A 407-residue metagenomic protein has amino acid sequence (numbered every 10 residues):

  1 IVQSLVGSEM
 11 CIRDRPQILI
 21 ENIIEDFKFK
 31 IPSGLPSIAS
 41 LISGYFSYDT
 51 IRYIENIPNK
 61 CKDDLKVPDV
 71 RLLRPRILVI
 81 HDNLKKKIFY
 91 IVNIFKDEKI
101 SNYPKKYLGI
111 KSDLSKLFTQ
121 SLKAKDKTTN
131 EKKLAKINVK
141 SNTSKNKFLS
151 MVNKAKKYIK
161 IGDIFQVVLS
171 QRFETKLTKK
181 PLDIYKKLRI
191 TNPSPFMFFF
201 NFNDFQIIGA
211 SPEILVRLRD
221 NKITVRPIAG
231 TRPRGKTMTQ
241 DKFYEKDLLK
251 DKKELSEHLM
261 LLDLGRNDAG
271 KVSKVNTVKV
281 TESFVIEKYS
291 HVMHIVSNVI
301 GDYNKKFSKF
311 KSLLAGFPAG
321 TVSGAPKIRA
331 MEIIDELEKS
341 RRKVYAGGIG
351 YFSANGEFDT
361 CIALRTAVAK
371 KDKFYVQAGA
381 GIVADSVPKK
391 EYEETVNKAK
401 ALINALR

Functional and structural regions predicted by a protein language model:
I1-E9: Positively charged, low-complexity/disordered segments
S8, R13-R407: Extended alpha-helical targeting/anchoring segments, especially N-terminal organellar/secretory targeting helices
